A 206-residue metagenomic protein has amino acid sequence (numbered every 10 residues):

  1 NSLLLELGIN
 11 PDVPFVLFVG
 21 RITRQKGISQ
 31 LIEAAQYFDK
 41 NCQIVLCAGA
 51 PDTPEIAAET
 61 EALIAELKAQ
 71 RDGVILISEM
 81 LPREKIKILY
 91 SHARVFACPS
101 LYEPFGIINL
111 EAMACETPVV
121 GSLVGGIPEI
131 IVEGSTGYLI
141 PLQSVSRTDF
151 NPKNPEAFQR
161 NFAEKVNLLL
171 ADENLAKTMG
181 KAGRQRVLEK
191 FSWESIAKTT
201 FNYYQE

Functional and structural regions predicted by a protein language model:
N10-K26, I32-A35, V45-C47: Conserved donor-binding/catalytic core segment of Leloir-type glycosyltransferases
A48, A57-E84: Nucleotide-activated donor-binding/catalytic signature segment of Leloir-type glycosyltransferases, i.e., the conserved
I88-A93: Short alpha-helical donor nucleotide-sugar binding micro-motif in glycosyltransferases
L101: Aromatic "clamp/platform" in nucleotide-sugar-dependent glycosyltransferases that forms part of the donor/acceptor
G106-N109, I127: Short glycine/serine-rich donor-binding loops of glycosyltransferases
P118-G121, I131, Y138-L139: Short hydrophobic beta-strand element within catalytic cores of glycosyltransferases and related nucleotide-activated
N161, L168, L175-E189: A short, well-ordered alpha-helix in the C-terminal region of glycosyltransferases
L168, E189, W193-E206: C-terminal alpha-helical cap of glycosyltransferases
